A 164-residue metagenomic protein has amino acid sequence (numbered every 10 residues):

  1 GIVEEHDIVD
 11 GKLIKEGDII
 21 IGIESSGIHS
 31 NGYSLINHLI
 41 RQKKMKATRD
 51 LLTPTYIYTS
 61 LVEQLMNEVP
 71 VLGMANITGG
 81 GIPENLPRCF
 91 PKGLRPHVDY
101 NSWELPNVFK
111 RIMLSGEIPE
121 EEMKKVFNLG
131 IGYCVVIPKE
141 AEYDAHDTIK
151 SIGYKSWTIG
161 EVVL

Functional and structural regions predicted by a protein language model:
G1-Y33, E161: Glycine-rich anion-binding loops of enzyme active sites
G11-I14, I36-N37, R88-F90, I149: Short, glycine/charged-enriched secondary-structure capping and boundary segments
S30-K44: Short, compositionally biased
Q42-L164: Glycine-/charge-enriched secondary-structure boundary and capping motifs
